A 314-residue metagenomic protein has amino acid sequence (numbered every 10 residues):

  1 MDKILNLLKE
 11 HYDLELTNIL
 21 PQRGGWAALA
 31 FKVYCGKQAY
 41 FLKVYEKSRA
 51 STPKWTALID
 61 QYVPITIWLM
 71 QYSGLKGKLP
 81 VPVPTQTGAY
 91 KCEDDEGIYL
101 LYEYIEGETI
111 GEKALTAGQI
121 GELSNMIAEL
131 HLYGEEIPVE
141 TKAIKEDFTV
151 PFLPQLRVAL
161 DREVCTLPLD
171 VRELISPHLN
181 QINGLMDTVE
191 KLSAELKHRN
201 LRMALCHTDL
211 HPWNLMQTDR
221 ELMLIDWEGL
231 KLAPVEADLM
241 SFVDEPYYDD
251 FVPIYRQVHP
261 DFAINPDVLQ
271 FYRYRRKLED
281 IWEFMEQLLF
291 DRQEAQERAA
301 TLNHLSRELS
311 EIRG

Functional and structural regions predicted by a protein language model:
I4-L5, E10, P138-V139, Q155-H207: An alpha-helical support segment within catalytic cores of ATP-dependent transferases
L14-Y34: ATP-binding glycine-rich phosphate-binding loop
A27-Y34, F41-L42, P82, D187-L239: Active-site acidic catalytic loop and adjacent metal/ATP-binding pocket of ATP-dependent phosphoryl transfer enzymes
Y45-D95, A117-G121, P246: A conserved alpha-helical element in kinase catalytic cores
D95-E108: Conserved short submotifs of the Hanks-type protein kinase catalytic core that shape the nucleotide-binding pocket
K113-S176: A cross-family kinase active-site recognition segment
L205, M216-D267, Q293, E297: Active-site Asp-x-Gly
W282-G314: ATP/Mg2+ or Mg2+-diphosphate-binding catalytic cores that bind nucleotide phosphates or diphosphates via glycine-rich
